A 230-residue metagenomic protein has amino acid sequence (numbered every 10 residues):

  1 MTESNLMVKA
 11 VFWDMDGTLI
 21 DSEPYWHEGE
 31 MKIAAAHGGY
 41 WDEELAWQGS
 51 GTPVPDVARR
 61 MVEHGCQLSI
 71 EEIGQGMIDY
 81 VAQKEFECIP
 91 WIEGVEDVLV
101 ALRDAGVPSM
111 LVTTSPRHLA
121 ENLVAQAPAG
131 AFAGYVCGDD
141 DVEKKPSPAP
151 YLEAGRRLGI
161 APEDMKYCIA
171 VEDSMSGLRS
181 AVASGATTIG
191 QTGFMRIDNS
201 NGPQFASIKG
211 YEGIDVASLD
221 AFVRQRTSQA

Functional and structural regions predicted by a protein language model:
T2-K9, V100-R103, R117-A230: Asp-based, Mg2+/Mn2+-dependent phosphohydrolase catalytic module
S4-A105, H118: N-terminal helical cap/lid subdomain that shapes the substrate entry/recognition surface in HAD-like hydrolases
T18, T113-S115, T192: Conserved phosphate-coupling serine/threonine residues in phosphotransfer and NTP-handling enzymes
L19, W91, S109-V112, A170: Conserved SAM-binding loop
S22, S69, L111, L119-A120 (+1 more regions): Secondary-structure boundary/capping motif
Y40, P108, T187: Residue-level detector of anion-binding/catalytic polar loops
